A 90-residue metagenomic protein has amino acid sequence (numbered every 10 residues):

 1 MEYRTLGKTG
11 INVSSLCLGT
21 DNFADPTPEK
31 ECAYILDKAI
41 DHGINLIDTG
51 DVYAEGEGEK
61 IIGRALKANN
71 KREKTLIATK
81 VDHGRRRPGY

Functional and structural regions predicted by a protein language model:
M1-L76: N-terminal binding-site loop/beta-alpha segment at the start of enzyme catalytic domains that lines or forms
N22, G84-Y90: A short acidic, helix-capping loop that chelates divalent metal ions and anchors anionic groups
E73-R86: A short, structured active-site edge motif that brings together acidic residues
